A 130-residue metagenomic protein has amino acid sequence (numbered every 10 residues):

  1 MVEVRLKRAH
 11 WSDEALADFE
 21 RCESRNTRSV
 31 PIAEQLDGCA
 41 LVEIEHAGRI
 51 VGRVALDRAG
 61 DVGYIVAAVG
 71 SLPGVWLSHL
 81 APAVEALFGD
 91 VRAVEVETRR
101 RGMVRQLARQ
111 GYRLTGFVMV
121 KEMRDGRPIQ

Functional and structural regions predicted by a protein language model:
M1-S29: Short amphipathic alpha-helix that is part of the acyltransferase structural core
V2, C39, R109-Y112: Short glycine-aromatic motifs
R5-K7, E45, E97: A structural detector for beta-sheet-dominated domains
E14-F19, L36, A83-G89: Alpha-helix C-terminal capping segments
P31-A33: Class I (Rossmann-like) S-adenosyl-L-methionine-dependent methyltransferase catalytic domain, capturing the SAM-binding
L36-V75: Conserved donor-binding loop and adjoining core beta-sheet/short helix segment in diverse acyl/aminoacyl transferases
G60-Q110: Acyl-donor binding region in acyl/amide transferases
E97-Q130: Active-site/acyl-donor-binding loops of N-acyltransferases
